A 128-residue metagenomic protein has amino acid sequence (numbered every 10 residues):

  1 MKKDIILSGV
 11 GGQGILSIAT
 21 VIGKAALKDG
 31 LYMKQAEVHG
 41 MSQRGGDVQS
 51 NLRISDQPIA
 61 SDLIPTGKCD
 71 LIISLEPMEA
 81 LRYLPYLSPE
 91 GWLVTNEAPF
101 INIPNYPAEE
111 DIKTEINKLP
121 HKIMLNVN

Functional and structural regions predicted by a protein language model:
M1-N128: Active-site cofactor/cluster-binding pocket
